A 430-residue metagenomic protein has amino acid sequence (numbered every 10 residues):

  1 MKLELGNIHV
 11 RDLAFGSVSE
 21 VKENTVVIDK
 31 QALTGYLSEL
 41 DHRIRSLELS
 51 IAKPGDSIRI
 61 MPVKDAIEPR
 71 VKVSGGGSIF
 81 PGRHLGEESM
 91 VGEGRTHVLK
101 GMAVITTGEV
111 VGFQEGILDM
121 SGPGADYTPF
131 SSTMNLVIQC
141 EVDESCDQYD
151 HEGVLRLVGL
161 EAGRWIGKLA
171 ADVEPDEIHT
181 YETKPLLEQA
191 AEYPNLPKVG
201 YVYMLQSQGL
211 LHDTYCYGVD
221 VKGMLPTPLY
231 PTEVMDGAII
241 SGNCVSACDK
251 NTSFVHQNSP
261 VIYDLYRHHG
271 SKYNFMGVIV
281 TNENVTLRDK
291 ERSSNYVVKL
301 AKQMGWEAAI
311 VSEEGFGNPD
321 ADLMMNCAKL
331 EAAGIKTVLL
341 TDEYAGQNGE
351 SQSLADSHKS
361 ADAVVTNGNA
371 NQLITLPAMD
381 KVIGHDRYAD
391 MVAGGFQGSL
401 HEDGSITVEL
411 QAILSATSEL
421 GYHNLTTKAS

Functional and structural regions predicted by a protein language model:
M1-L225, G398-S399, I406-T407, Q411-S415 (+1 more regions): Long, compositionally biased, glycine/small-hydrophobic-enriched stretches that function as flexible linkers, tethers
A190-N282: Membrane-embedded hairpin module used as a gating/binding unit in multi-pass transport and secretion proteins
Q206, S312-A321, E343-G346: Gly/Ser/Thr-rich loops at beta-strand to alpha-helix junctions that form or flank small-molecule/cofactor-binding
N258, N284-V298: A general structural motif
P319-L330: Short Gly/Thr/Asp-enriched flexible loops that form oxyanion-binding sites at enzyme active sites
A332-V338: A short helix->loop->beta-strand "cap" motif at the edges of active sites that frequently abuts
Y344-A363: Glycine-rich, charge-decorated loop segments at or immediately adjacent to ligand/cofactor-binding or catalytic sites
V364-G398: Extended, charge-rich low-complexity interaction segments
